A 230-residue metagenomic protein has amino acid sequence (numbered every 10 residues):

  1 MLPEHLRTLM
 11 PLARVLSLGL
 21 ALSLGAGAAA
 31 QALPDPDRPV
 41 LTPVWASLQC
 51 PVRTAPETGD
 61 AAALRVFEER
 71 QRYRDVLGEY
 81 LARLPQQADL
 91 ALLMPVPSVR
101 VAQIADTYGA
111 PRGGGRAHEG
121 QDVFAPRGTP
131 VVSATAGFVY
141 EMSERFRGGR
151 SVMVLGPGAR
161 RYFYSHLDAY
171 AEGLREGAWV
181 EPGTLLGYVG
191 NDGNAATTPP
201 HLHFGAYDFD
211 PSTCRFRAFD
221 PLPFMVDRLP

Functional and structural regions predicted by a protein language model:
P3-S17: N-terminal Sec-pathway targeting helices
R14-Q31: Hydrophobic membrane-insertion alpha-helices, especially the h-region of bacterial N-terminal signal peptides
D35-R150, P182, N191, F219-L222 (+1 more regions): Surface-exposed, glycine-biased beta-strand/turn segments
T129, G158-R161, R215-R217: Short acidic/polar mixed-charge low-complexity motifs
A134-E176, P199-H203: Zn2+-dependent peptidoglycan hydrolase active-site motif and core
M153, A178-P230: Conserved, short, structured surface segments that act as functional micro-motifs
